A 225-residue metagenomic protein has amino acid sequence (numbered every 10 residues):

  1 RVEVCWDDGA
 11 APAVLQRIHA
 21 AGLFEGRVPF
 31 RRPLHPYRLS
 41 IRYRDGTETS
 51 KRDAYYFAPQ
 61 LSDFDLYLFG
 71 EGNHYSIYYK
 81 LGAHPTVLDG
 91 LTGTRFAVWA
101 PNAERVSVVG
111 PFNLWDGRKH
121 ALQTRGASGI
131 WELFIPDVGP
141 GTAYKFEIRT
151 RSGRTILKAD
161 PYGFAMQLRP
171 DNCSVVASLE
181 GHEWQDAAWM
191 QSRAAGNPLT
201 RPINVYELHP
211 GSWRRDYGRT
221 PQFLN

Functional and structural regions predicted by a protein language model:
R1, W99-V106: Short proline/glycine-enriched turn/loop motifs at strand-loop junctions of beta-rich domains
V2-V4, L15, L39, V108 (+1 more regions): Hydrophobic beta-strand residues in large extracellular and virion-surface proteins
W6-A11, R44, P111-D116, R151: Change "in extracellular beta-sheet-rich domains … of secreted and cell-surface proteins" to "in beta-sheet-rich domains
A11-H19, R118-G126: Solvent-exposed serine/threonine-rich low-complexity stretches and specific carbohydrate-binding patches
H19-A100, R125-E207, S212-T220: The feature marks proteins involved in alpha-glucan
Y78, V109-F112, K119, C173: Generic secondary-structure boundary/loop-capping signal
P221-N225: Short, acidic/polar
